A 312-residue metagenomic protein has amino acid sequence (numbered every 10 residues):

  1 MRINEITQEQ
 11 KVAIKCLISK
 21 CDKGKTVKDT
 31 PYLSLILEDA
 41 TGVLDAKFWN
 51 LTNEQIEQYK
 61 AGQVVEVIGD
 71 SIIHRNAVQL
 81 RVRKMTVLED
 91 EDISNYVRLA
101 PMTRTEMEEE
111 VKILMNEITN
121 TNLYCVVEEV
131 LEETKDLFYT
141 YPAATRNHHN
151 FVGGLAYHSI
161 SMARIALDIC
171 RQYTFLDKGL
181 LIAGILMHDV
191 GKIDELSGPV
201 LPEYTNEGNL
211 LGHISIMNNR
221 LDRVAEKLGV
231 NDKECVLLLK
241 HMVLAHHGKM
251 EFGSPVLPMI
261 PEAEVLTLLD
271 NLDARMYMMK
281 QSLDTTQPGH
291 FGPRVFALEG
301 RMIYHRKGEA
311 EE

Functional and structural regions predicted by a protein language model:
M1-A13: OB-fold nucleic-acid-binding modules
C16, G62, M162, V243 (+1 more regions): Divalent metal-coordination and catalytic microenvironments
K20-Y32, L44-V97: OB-fold single-stranded nucleic acid-binding module
S34-D39: Short, acidic/hydrophobic/Gly-rich beta-strand patch recurrent on exposed beta strands that often constitutes part
I93-L210, K233: Acidic/His-rich, divalent-metal-binding segments that scaffold phosphate/diphosphate chemistry
N147, D168-T286: Divalent metal-dependent catalytic cores for phosphoryl transfer on phosphate-bearing substrates
T267, A274, T285, F291-E299 (+1 more regions): N-terminal intrinsically disordered, cationic/polar leader segments that include organellar targeting peptides
